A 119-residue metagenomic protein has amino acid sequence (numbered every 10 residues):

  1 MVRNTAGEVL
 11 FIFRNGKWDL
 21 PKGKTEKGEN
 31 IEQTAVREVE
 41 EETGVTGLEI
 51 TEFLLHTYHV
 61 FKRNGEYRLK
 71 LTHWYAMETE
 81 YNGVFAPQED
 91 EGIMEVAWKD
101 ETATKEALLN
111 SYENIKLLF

Functional and structural regions predicted by a protein language model:
M1-P21: N-terminal strand-loop-strand
M1-V2, I115-L118: Short, intrinsically disordered, charge-balanced linker/junction segments flanking boundaries in proteins
I12, L118-F119: Alpha-helix C-terminal capping segments
K17-D19, K27, E113-N114: Short, surface-exposed beta-strand-loop junctions and turns on beta-sheet-rich folds
D19-K24, A97-W98, L118: A short, polar/proline- and glycine-enriched secondary-structure boundary/capping micro-motif
T25-S111: Unchanged
